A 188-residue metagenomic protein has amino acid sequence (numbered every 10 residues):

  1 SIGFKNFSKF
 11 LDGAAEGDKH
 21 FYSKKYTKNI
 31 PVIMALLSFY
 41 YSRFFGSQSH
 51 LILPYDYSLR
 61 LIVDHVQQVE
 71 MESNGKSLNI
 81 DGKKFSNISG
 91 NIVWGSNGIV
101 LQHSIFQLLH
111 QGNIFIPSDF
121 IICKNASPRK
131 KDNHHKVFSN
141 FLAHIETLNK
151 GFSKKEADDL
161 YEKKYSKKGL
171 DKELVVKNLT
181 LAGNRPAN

Functional and structural regions predicted by a protein language model:
S1-K131, K136, G151, G183-P186: Active-site phosphate/pyrophosphate-binding segments
R129-A182: Acidic, Ser/Thr-rich peripheral helices and adjacent loops at domain boundaries
